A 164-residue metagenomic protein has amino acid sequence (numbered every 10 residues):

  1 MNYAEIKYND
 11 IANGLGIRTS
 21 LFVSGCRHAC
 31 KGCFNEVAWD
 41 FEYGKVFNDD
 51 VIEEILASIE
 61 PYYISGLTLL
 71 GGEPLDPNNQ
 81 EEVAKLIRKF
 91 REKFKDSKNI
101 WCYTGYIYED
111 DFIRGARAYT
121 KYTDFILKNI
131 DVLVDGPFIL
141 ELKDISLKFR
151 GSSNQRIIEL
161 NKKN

Functional and structural regions predicted by a protein language model:
M1-A4, I11, I17, N35-A116 (+2 more regions): Conserved Radical SAM active-site core
A4, F22, I158: Residues in well-ordered beta-strands of folded domains
D10-A12, L67-T68, V132, L147: Short glycine- and Lys/Arg-enriched binding-loop motifs that mark or flank ligand-binding interfaces
G14-S24: Immediate flanking context of iron-sulfur cluster ligation sites
F22-V37: Local cysteine-cluster metal-coordination motifs and their immediate loop/turn environment, predominantly Fe-S cluster
C26, P74, F138: Hydrophobic pocket-lining residues within nucleotide cofactor-binding pockets
A29-C33, P77, L160: Residues that scaffold the ATP/ADP-binding catalytic core of kinase and kinase-like folds
Y119, D124-N164: Classical nucleotidyltransferase
